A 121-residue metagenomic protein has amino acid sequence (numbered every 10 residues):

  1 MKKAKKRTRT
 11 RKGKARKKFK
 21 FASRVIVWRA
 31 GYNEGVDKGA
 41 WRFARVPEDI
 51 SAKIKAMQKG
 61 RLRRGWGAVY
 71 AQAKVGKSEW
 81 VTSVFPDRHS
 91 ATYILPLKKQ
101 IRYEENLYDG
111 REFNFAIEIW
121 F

Functional and structural regions predicted by a protein language model:
K2-A91, A116: Long, compositionally biased stretches
V81-W120: Short, compact, well-ordered microdomains
